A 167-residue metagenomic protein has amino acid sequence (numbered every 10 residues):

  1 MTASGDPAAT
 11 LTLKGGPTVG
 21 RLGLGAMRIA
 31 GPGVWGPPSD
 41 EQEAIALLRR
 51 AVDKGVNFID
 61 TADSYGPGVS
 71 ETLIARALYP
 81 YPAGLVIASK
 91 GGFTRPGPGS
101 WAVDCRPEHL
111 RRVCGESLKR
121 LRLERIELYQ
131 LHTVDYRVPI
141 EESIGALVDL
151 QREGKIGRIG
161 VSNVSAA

Functional and structural regions predicted by a protein language model:
M1-V86: N-terminal binding-site loop/beta-alpha segment at the start of enzyme catalytic domains that lines or forms
L24, T61, S89, L128-L131 (+1 more regions): Conserved beta-strand positions
G25-R28, T94, R125-E127: A short alpha-helix capping/helix-coil boundary motif
A30-V34, T94-W101: A short acidic, helix-capping loop that chelates divalent metal ions and anchors anionic groups
Y65, V69, G91, D135 (+1 more regions): Short beta->alpha linker loops
L78, G91, L147-L150: Hydrophobic positions in alpha-helices of CheY-like receiver
G84-G97: A short, structured active-site edge motif that brings together acidic residues
G97-A167: Glycine/proline-rich, positively charged, aromatic-decorated active-site loop/lid region on the catalytic face
